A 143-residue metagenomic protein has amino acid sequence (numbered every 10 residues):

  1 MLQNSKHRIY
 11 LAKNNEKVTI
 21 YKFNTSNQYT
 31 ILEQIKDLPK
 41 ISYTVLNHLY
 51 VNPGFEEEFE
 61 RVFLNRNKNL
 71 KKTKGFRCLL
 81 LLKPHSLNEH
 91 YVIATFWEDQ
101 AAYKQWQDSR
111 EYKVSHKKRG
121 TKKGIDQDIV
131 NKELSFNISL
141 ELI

Functional and structural regions predicted by a protein language model:
L2-N24, T73-R77, E98-E133: An amphipathic, aromatic/His-enriched active-site/gating alpha helix that lines ligand/cofactor pockets
R8-Y10, S42-N52: Short glycine-/aliphatic-rich beta-strand segments at the starts of folded cytosolic domains
T19, Y91-I93: A generic structural motif
Y21-L38: Short, structured interface segments
L49-P53, K132, F136-E141: Extracellular/lumenal mature domains of secreted and surface-exposed proteins
Y50, A94-F96: Short hydrophobic/aromatic beta-strand micro-patches that form the beta-sheet surface supporting nucleotide- or nucleic
G54-C78, E111: Short amphipathic alpha-helical segments
L82-N88: A short beta-turn/loop motif at secondary-structure boundaries
